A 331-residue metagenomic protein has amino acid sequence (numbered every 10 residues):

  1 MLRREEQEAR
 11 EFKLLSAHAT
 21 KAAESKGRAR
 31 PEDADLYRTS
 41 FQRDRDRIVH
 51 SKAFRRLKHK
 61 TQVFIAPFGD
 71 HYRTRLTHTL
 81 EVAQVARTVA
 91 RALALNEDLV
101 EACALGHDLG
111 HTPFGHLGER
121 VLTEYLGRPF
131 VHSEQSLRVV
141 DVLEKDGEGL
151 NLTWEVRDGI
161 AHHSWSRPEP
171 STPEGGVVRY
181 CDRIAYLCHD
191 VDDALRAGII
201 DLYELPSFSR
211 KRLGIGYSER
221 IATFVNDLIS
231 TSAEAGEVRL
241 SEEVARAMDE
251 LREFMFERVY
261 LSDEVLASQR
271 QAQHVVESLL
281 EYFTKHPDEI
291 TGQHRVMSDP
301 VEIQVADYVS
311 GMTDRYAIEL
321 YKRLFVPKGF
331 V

Functional and structural regions predicted by a protein language model:
M1-T79, A83-V89, L95-E97, F130-V331: Histidine-centered, transition-metal-coordinating active-site segments
L99, C103, D108-D146: A generic, well-ordered mixed alpha/beta core segment in the N-terminal half of proteins
